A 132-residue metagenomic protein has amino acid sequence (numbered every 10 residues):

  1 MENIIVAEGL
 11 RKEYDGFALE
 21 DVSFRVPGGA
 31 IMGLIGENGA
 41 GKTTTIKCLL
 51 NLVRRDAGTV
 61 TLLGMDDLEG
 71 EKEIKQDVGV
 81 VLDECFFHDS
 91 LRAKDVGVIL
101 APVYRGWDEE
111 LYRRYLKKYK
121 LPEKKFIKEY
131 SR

Functional and structural regions predicted by a protein language model:
M1-L10: Conserved N-terminal strand/loop that marks the beginning of ABC ATPase nucleotide-binding domains
I5, L19-D21, K75: Conserved structural motif at the start of ABC-family nucleotide-binding domains
V26-P27: Conserved hydrophobic segment flanking the Walker A/P-loop of ABC-type ATPase nucleotide-binding domains
M32-G33: Short beta-strand immediately N-terminal to the Walker A/P-loop
E37-G41: Walker A (P-loop) phosphate-binding loop of ABC-type ATPase nucleotide-binding domains
L50: Helix-to-loop junction immediately C-terminal to a conserved catalytic motif
G58-E69, E73-I74: Conserved ABC transporter NBD signature motif
Q76, L82-R132: ABC-family P-loop ATPase nucleotide-binding domains
